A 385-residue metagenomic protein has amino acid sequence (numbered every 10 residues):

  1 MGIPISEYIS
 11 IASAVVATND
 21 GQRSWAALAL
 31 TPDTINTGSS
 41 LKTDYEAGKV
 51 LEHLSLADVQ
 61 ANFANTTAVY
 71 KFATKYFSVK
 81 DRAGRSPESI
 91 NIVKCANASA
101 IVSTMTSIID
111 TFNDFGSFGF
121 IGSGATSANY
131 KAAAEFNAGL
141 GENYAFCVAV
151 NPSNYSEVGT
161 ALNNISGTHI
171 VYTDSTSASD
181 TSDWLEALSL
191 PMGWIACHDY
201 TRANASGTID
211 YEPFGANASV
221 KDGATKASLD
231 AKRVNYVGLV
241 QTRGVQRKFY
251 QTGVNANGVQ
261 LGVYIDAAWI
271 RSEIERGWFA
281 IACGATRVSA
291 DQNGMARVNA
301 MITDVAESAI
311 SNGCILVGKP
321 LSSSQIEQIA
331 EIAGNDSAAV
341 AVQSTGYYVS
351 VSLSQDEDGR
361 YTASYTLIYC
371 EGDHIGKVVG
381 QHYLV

Functional and structural regions predicted by a protein language model:
M1-V385: Surface-exposed assembly/interface segments
